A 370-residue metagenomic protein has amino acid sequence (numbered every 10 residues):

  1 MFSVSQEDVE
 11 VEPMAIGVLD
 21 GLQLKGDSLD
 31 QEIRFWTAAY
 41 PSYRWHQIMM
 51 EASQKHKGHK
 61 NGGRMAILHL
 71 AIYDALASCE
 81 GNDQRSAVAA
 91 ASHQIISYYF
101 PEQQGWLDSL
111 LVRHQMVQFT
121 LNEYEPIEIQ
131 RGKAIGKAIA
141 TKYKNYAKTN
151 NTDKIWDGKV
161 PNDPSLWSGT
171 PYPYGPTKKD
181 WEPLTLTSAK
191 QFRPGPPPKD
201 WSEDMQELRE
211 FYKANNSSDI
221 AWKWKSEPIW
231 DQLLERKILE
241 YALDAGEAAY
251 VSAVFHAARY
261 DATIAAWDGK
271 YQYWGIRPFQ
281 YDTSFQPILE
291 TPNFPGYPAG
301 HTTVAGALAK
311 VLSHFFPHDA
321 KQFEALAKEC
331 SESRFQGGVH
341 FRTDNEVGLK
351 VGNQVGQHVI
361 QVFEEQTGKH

Functional and structural regions predicted by a protein language model:
M1-H370: Acidic/polar surface patches and capping/hinge elements
